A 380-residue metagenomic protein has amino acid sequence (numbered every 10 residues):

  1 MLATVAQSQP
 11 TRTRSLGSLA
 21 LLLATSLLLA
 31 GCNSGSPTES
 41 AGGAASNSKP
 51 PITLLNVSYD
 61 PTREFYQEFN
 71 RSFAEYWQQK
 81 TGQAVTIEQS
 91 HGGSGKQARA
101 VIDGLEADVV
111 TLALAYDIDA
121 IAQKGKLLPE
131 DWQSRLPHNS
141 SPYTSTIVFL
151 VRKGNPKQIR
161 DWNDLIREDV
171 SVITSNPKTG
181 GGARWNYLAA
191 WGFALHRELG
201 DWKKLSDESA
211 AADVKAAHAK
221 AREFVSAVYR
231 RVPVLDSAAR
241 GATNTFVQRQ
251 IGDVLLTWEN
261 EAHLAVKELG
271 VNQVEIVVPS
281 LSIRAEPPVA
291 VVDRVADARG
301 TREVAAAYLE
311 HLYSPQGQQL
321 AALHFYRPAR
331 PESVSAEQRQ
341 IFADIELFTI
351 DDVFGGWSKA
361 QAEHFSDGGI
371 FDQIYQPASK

Functional and structural regions predicted by a protein language model:
L2-L21: Bacterial N-terminal signal peptides that target proteins for export
L28-G31: C-terminal motif of bacterial Sec signal peptides marking the signal peptidase cleavage site
G35, E39-G180, Q340, E346 (+1 more regions): N-terminal segment of the mature folded domain
V57-Y59, L136, V151-K153, S171-A217 (+2 more regions): Short beta-strand->loop
N70-Q79, I102-E106, A115, A122-K126 (+9 more regions): Sec-exported extracytoplasmic/periplasmic mature domains
S141-F149, R222-R230, D236-S237, L269-R302: Periplasmic-binding protein-like
E198-P279: Ligand-binding pocket segment of bilobal, Venus flytrap-like solute-binding proteins
V295-K380: Extracellular/periplasmic juxtamembrane helices and adjacent flexible linkers that interface with membrane partners
